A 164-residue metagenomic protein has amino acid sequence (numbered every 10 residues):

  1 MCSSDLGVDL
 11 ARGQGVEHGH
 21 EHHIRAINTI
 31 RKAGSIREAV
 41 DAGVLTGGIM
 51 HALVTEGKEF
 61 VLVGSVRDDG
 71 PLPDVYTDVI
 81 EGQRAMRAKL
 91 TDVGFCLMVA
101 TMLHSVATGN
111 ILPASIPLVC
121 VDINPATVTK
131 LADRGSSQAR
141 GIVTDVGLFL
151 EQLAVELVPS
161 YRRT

Functional and structural regions predicted by a protein language model:
M1-S3: Short, small-residue-biased leader/transition segments that mark boundaries at the very start of proteins
L6: Walker A/P-loop NTP-binding active-site region of P-loop NTPases, recognizing the glycine-rich GxxxxGKT/S
D9-C96, T101-T164: C-terminal functional extensions of proteins
